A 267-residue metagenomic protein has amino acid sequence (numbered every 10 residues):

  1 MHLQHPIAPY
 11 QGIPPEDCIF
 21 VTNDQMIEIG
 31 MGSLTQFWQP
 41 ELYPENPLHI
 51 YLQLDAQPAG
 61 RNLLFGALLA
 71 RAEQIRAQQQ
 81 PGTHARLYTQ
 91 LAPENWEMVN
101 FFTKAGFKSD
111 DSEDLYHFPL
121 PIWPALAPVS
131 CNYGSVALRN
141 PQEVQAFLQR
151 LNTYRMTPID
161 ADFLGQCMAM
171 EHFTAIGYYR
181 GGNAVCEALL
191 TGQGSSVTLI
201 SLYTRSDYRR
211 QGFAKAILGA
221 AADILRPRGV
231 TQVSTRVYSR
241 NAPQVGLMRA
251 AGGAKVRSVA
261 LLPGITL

Functional and structural regions predicted by a protein language model:
L3-I75, Y88-L91, R180, V185-S206: Conserved donor-binding loop and adjoining core beta-sheet/short helix segment in diverse acyl/aminoacyl transferases
M31, S112, E187, V256-S258: Residue-level detector of high-confidence beta-strand sites
D55-S130, V259-T266: Acyl-donor-binding surface of acyltransferase catalytic domains
P58-Q74, T204, R210-P227, G246 (+1 more regions): Conserved acetyl-CoA-binding loop-helix of GNAT-fold acetyltransferases
P81-H84, F173, V230: Short, high-confidence coil segments that cap the C-terminus of an alpha-helix and link into the following beta-strand
M98, F102, N241-R249, G253: Conserved active-site tyrosine of GNAT-family acetyltransferases
A125-V197: Flexible, substrate/cofactor-facing loop regions flanked by secondary structure within enzyme catalytic domains
